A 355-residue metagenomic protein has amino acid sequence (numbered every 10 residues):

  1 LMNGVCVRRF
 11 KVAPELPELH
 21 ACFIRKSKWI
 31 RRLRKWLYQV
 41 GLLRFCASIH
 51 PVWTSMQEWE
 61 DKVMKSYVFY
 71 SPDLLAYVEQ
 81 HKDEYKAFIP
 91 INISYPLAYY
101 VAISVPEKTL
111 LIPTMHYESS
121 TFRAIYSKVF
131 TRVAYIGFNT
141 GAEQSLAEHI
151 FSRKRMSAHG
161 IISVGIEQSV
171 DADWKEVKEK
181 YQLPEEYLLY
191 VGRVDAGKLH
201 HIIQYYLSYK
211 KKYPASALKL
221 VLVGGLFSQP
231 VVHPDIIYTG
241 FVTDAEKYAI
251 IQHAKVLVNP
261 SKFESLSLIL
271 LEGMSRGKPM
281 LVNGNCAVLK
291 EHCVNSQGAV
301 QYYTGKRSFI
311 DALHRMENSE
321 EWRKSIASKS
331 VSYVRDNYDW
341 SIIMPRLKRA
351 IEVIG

Functional and structural regions predicted by a protein language model:
V7, G224-Y248, V256: Nucleotide-activated donor-binding/catalytic signature segment of Leloir-type glycosyltransferases, i.e., the conserved
K108-S119, Y126-D173, L183, Y190 (+1 more regions): Donor nucleotide-sugar binding/catalytic pocket of nucleotide-sugar-dependent glycosyltransferases
Y181-K198, I203-L207: Conserved donor-binding/catalytic core segment of Leloir-type glycosyltransferases
V231, N285-S296, Q301: Short acidic/histidine- and often glycine-rich active-site loop of Leloir-type glycosyltransferases that engages
K262: Aromatic "clamp/platform" in nucleotide-sugar-dependent glycosyltransferases that forms part of the donor/acceptor
P279-N283: Short hydrophobic beta-strand element within catalytic cores of glycosyltransferases and related nucleotide-activated
A299-R307, R315-E320: Conserved acidic donor-binding segment of nucleotide-sugar-dependent glycosyltransferases
R315, W322-D336, I343-R349: A short, well-ordered alpha-helix in the C-terminal region of glycosyltransferases
